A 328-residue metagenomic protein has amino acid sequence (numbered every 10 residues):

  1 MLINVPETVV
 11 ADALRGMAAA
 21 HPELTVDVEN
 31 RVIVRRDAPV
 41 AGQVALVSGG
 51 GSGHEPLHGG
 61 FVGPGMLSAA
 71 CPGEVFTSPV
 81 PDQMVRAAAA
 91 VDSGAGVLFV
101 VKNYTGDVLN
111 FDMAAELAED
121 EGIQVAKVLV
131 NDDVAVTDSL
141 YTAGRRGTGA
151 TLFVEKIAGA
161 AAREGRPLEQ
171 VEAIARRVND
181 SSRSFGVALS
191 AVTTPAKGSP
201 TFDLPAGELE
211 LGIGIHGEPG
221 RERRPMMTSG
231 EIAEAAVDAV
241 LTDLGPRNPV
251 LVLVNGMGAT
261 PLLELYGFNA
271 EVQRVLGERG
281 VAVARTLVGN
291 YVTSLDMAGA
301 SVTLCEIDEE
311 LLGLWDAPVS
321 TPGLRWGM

Functional and structural regions predicted by a protein language model:
M1-L46, D308-M328: N-terminal amphipathic/basic leader segments beginning at the initiator methionine
V44-G51, L67-A70, G96-T105, D112-A115 (+3 more regions): Short glycine-rich or small-residue beta-strand-to-loop segments that form or flank ligand, phosphate, metal/Fe-S
H54, G63-G94, L241: Glycine-rich oxoanion-binding loops at beta->alpha junctions
A70-V75, E119-Y141, E278-V283: Short, acidic/small-residue loops that bind anionic groups at enzyme active sites
V108-G122, Y141, E264-A270: Short Gly/Thr/Asp-enriched flexible loops that form oxyanion-binding sites at enzyme active sites
L129-Q170, I174-R183: Short alpha-helices
E164-G267, R274: Mixed-charge interfacial surface used for oligomerization/domain docking and macromolecular partner engagement
A239, L244-M328: C-terminal non-catalytic interaction/assembly regions of soluble proteins
